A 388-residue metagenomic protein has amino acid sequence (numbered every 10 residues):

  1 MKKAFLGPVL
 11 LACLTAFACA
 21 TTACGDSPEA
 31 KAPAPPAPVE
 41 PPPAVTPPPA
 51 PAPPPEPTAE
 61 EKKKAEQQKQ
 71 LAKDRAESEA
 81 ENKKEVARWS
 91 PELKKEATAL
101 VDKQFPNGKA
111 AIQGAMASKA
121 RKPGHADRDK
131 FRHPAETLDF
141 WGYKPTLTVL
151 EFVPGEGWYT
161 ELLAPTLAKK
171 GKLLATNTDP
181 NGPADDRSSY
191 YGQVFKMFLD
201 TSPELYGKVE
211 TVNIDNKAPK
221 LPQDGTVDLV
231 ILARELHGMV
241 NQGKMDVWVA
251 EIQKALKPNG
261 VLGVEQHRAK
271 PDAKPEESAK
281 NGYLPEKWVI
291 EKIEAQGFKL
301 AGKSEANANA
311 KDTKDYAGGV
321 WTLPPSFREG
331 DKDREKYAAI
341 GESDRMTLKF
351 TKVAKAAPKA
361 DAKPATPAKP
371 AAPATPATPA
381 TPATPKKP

Functional and structural regions predicted by a protein language model:
G25-P28: Bacterial signal peptide processing site
A110-K144: Class I SAM-dependent methyltransferase Rossmann-like catalytic core, especially the SAM/SAH-binding loop
K144-G155: Conserved class I S-adenosyl-L-methionine
A164-P165, M245-G260: A short glycine-rich, Lys/Arg-flanked "PGG" loop and its adjoining helix->strand segment in the class I
L174-T176, N259-H267: Conserved beta-strand signature within the Rossmann-like core of class I S-adenosyl-L-methionine
D186-P219: S-adenosyl-L-methionine
V209, P219-V230: A short acidic, Gly/Pro-enriched loop at the edge of an enzyme's catalytic core that lines a small-molecule cofactor
N216, G238-E251: A short, conserved alpha-helix within the catalytic core of class I
